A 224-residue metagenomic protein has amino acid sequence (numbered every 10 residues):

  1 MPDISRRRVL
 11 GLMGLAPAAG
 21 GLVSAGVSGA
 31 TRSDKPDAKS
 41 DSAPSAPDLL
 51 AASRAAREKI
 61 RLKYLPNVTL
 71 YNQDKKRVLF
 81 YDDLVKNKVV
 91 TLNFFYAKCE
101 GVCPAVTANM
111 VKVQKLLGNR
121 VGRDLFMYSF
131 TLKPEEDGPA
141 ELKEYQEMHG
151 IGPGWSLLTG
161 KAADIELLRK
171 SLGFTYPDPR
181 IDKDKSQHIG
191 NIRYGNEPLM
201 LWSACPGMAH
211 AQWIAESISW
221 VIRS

Functional and structural regions predicted by a protein language model:
M1-P17: N-terminal secretory signal peptides and thylakoid transit peptides that target proteins across membranes
T31-N67: N-proximal helix/coil linker or "cap" segments that precede and/or mark the start of modular domains
T69-V89: A short beta-strand-turn-helix
D82-V102, M110: Short active-site neighborhood of thiol/selenol oxidoreductases, capturing the structured segment around
T107-Y128: Conserved helix-turn-beta segment immediately C-terminal to the redox Cys motif in thioredoxin-like folds
D124-E136, G154-A163: Thiol-based oxidoreductase modules, predominantly thioredoxin-like and allied folds used for disulfide exchange
E144-I189: Short, internal strand/loop/helix patches that form the active-site neighborhood or redox-interaction surface
D182-S224: Thiol-/selenol-based redox modules, centered on thioredoxin-like and closely related oxidoreductase domains
